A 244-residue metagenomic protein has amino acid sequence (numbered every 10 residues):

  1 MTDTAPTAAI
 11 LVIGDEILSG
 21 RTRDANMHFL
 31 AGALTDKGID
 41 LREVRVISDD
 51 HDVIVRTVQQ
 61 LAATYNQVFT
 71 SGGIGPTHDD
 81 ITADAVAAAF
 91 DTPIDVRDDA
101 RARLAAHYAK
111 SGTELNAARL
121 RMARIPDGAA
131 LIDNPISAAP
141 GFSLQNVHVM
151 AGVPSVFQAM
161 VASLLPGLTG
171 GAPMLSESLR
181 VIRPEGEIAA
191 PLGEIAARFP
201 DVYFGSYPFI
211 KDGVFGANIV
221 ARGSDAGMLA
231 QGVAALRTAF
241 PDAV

Functional and structural regions predicted by a protein language model:
T2-V44, S48-D49, Q231: Glycine-rich phosphate/diphosphate-binding loop of Rossmann-like nucleotide-binding domains
A5-A8, T64-Y65, P126-D127, A138-A139 (+3 more regions): Short coil/turn connectors at secondary-structure junctions
I13-D15, T70-H78, A151-G152, R222-S224: Glycine-rich beta-strand-to-loop/alpha-helix junction loops that act as flexible
A25, F29, D49, V53-R56 (+10 more regions): Conserved active-site and cofactor/substrate-binding residues in soluble primary-metabolism enzymes
H28-I81, A88, A109: N-terminal small/polar loop signature for handling phosphorylated ligands or for N-terminal nucleophile
K37, L61-Y65, A89-P93, H107-S111 (+5 more regions): Change "in soluble alpha/beta enzymes" to "in soluble alpha/beta proteins
D80-G171: Proline/glycine-rich low-complexity loops and linkers
N146-A239: An accessory alpha-helical subdomain
